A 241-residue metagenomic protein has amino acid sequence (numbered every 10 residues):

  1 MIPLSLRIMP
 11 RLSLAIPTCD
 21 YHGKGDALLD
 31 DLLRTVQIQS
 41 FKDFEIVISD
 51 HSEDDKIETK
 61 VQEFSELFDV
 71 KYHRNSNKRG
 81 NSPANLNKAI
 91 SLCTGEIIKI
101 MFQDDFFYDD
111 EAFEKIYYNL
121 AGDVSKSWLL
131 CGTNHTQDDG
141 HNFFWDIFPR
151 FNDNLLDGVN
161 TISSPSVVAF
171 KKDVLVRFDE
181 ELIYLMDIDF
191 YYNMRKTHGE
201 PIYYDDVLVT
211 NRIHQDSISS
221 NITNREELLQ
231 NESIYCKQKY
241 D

Functional and structural regions predicted by a protein language model:
L14-I16, C131, P149-L228, E232: Conserved nucleotide-sugar donor-binding catalytic segment
Y21-I38: Short, well-formed alpha-helical segments that are part of the catalytic scaffolds of diverse glycosyltransferases
L29, L33-R34, E58, N87 (+2 more regions): Short alpha-helix within the catalytic core of nucleotide-sugar-dependent glycosyltransferases
L33-N77: Acidic donor-binding segment of Leloir-type glycosyltransferases
H51, M101-Q103: Active-site acidic Asp-centered loop
S76-C93: Glycine-rich, basic loop-to-helix element that forms the pyrophosphate-binding segment of sugar-nucleotide handling
I98: Short aromatic/hydrophobic "clamp" motif used to bind/position activated sugar donors
F106, E111-F143: Conserved donor NDP-sugar-binding/catalytic core segment of glycosyltransferases
